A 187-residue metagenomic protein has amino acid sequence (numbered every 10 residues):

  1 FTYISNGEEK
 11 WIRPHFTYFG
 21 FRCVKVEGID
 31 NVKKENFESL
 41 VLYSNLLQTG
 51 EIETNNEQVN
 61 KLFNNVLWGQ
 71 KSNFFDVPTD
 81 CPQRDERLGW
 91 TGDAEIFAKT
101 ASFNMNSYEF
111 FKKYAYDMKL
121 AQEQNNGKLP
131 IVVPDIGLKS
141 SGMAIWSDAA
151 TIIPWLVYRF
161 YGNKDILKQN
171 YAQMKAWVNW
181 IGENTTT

Functional and structural regions predicted by a protein language model:
F1-R84, G92, E109-K112, P130-I136 (+1 more regions): Extracellular/oxidizing-compartment recognition motifs
G69-Q70, F97-A101, Y114-M118: Short alpha-helical scaffolding segments that buttress acidic/His motifs in well-ordered protein cores
W90-I96, F103, M143-S147: An alpha-helical repeat/solenoid feature that recognizes helix-turn-helix modules
A94, A98-A101, P154, M174: Hydrophobic core/packing positions within alpha-helical solenoid repeats
S102-F103, R159: Amphipathic alpha-helical interaction elements
Y108-T187: Helix-terminus loop motifs that line ligand-binding clefts
